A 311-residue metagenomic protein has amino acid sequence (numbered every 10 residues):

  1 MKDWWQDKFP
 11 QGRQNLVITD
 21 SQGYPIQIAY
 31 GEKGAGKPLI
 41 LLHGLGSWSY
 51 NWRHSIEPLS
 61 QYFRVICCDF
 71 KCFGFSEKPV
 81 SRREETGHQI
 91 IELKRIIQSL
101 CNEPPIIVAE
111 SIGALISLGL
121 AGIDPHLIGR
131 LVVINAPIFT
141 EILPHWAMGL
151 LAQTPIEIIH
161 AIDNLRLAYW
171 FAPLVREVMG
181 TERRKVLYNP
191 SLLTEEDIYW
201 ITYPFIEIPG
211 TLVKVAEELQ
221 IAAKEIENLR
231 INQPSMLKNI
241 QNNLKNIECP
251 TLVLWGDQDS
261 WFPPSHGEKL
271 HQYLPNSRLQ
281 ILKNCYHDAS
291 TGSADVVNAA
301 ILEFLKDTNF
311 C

Functional and structural regions predicted by a protein language model:
F9, S21-Y24, G31-K33, E57 (+3 more regions): Active-site loop/oxyanion-hole signature of alpha/beta-hydrolase fold enzymes
G44-H54, V65: Serine-hydrolase catalytic-loop signature spanning alpha/beta hydrolases and amidase-signature enzymes
A114-P125, L131: Short glycine-enriched nucleophile-adjacent loop and the immediately C-terminal alpha-helix near the catalytic center
G122, L131-P173: Flexible "cap/lid" loop of the alpha/beta hydrolase fold
W170-N243: Conserved alpha/beta-hydrolase catalytic His-Asp/Glu region
I247, V253-W255: Short beta-strand/loop motif that positions the catalytic acidic residue of the alpha/beta-hydrolase fold
Q258-F262: Acidic catalytic loop of the alpha/beta-hydrolase fold
E268-K269, Y273-C311: Catalytic active-site module of serine/aspartate enzymes centered on a nucleophile-bearing elbow/loop
